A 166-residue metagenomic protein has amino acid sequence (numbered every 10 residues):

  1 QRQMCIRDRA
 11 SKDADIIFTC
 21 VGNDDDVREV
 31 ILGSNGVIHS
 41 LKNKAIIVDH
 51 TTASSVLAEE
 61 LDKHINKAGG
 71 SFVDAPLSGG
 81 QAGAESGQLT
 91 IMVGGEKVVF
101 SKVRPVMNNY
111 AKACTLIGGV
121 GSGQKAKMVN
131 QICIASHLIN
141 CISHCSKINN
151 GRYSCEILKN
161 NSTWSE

Functional and structural regions predicted by a protein language model:
R2-I6: Short, small-residue-biased leader/transition segments that mark boundaries at the very start of proteins
R7-S71: Rossmann-fold NAD(P) dinucleotide-binding segment
R9, D24, S78, V120 (+1 more regions): Residue-level "edge-of-site" marker
D13, D24, H64, A68 (+4 more regions): Change "in soluble alpha/beta enzymes" to "in soluble alpha/beta proteins
A14, D24, R28, S34 (+6 more regions): A general structural signal for well-ordered alpha-helical segments in protein cores
H50-A135: Rossmann-fold dinucleotide-binding core
G121-E166: Helical "substrate-binding/catalytic lid" subdomain of Rossmann-like NAD(P)-dependent dehydrogenases/reductases
